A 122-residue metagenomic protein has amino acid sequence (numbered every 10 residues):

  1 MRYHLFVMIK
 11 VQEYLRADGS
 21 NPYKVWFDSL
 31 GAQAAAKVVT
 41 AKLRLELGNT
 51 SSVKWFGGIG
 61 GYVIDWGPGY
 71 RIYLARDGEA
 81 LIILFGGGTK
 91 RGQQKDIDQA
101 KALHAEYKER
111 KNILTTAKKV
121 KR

Functional and structural regions predicted by a protein language model:
M1-G69, G78-I82, T89-R122: Basic, Lys/Arg-enriched alpha-helical interface segments
